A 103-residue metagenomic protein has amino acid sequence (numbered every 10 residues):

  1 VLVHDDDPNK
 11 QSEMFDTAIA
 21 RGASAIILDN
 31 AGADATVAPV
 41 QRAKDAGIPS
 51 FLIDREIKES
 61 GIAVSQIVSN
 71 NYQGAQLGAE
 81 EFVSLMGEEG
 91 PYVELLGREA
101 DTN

Functional and structural regions predicted by a protein language model:
V1-N103: A residue-level marker of the well-folded mature domains of exported/periplasmic proteins
